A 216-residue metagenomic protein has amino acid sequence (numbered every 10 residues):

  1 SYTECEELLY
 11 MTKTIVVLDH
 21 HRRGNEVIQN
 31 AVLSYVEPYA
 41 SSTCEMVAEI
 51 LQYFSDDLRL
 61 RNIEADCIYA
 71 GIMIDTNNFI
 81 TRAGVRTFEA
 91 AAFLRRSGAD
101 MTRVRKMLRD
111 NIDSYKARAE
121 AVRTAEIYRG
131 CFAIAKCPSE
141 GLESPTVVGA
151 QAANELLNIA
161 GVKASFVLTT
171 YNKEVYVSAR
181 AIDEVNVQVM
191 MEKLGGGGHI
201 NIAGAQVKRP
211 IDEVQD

Functional and structural regions predicted by a protein language model:
S1-L33: Active-site cofactor/cluster-binding pocket
E4-E7, S34-P38, L58-R59, V122-R123 (+1 more regions): A generic local secondary-structure boundary/capping motif
E7-Y10, V27-I28, L60-A65, A125-I127 (+1 more regions): Solvent-exposed alpha-helices and their adjacent loops that cap or buttress functional pockets in soluble metabolic
T14-L18, L33-V36, A133, F166-L168: Hydrophobic/aromatic beta-strand patches that form the interior of the parallel beta-sheet core in alpha/beta enzyme
V16-V17, V47, V104, V162: Hydrophobic aliphatic residue packing
H20-A91: Short alpha-helices
D56, Y69, M73-D216: Hydrophobic helix-and-loop "lid/oligomerization" segment in the mid-to-C-terminal part of catalytic domains
